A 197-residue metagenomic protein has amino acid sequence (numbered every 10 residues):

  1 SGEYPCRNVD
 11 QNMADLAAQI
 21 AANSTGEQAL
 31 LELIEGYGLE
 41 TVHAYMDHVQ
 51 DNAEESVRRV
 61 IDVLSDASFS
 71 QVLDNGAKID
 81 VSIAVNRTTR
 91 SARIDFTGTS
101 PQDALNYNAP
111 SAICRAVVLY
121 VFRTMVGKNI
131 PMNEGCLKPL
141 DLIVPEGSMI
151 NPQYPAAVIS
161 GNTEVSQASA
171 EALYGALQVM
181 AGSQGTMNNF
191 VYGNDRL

Functional and structural regions predicted by a protein language model:
S1-E54, A172-L177, S183-Q184: N-terminal leader/propeptide and maturation segments of large enzyme subunits in energy/redox metabolism and hydrolases
S1-R7, D103, A112, A116-L119 (+1 more regions): Gly/Pro-rich active-site capping loops and adjacent beta-alpha segments that organize cofactor/substrate pockets
G2-N12, V63-N75, L119-T124: Short charge-dense sequence patches
N8-D15, E32-A44, F96-A109, P152-I159: Glycine- and acidic
L16-Q19, L105-N106, P110, L119-L197: Hydrophobic core positions in small helical hairpin nucleic-acid-binding modules
Q28-Q102: Accessory "access/gating" subregions that flank catalytic or transport cores
T88-F96, A116-N129: Long amphipathic alpha-helical segments
